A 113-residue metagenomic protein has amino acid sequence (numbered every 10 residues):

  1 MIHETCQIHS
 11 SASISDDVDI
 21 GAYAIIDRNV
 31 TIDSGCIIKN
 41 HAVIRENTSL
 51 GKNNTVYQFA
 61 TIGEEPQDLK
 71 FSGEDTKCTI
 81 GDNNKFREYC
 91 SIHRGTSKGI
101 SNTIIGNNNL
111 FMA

Functional and structural regions predicted by a protein language model:
M1-E4: Extreme N-terminal starter segment of soluble prokaryotic enzymes
C6, A12, V18-I20, A24 (+12 more regions): A structural motif detector for beta-strand N-caps
E65-T76, T96-G99: Short, flexible, glycine-rich and Lys/Arg-enriched loop motifs at helix boundaries that contact anionic partners
